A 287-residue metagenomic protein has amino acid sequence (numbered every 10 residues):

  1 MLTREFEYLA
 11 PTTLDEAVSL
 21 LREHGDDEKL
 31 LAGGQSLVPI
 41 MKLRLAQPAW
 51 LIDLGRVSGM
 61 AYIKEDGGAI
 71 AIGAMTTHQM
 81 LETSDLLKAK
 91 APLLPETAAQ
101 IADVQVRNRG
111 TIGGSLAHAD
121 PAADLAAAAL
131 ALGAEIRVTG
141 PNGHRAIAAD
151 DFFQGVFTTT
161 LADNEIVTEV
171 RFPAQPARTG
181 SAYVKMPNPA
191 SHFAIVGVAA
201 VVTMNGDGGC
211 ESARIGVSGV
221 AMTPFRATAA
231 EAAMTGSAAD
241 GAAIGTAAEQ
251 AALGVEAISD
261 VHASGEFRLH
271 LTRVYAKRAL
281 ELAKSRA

Functional and structural regions predicted by a protein language model:
M1-A287: C-terminal structural segment of proteins
